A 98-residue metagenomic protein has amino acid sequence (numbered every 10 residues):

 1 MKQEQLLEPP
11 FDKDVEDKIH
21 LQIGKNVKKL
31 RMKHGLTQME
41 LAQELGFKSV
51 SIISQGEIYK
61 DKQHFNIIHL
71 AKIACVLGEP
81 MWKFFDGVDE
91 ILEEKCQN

Functional and structural regions predicted by a protein language model:
K2-K33: A short, Lys/Arg-rich alpha-helix, primarily the initiator
K2-P9, K83-N98: Short, charged recognition helix plus adjacent turn of helix-turn-helix-like nucleic-acid-binding domains
N26, T37, N66-H69, P80: Residues that mark the N-terminal boundary/hinge immediately upstream of a DNA-recognition element
V27, Q38-A42, I52-G56, F84: Conserved hydrophobic/aromatic packing and binding residues within compact polymer-binding modules
R31, A42-Q43, A74: The alpha-helix within a helix-turn-helix
G35, G46-F47, G78: Central "turn" residue of the DNA-binding helix-turn-helix
G46-H64: Recognition helix of helix-turn-helix/homeodomain-like DNA-binding domains that insert into the DNA major groove
Y59-C75: Short, basic-rich loop-to-helix N-cap that marks the start of a DNA-contacting helix
